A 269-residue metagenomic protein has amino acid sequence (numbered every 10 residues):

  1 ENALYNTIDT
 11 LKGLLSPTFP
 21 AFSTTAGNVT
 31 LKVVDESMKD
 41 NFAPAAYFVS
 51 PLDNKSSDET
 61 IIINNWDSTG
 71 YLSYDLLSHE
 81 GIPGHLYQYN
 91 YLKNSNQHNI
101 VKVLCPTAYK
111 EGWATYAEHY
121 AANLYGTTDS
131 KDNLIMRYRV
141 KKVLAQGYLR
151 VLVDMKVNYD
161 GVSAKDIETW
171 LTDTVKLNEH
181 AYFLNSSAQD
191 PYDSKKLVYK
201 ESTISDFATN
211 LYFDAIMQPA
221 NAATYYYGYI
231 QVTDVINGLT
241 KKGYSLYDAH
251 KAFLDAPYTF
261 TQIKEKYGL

Functional and structural regions predicted by a protein language model:
E1-L269: Long, His/Glu/Asp-enriched segments that create or flank divalent metal/ion-associated functional microenvironments
